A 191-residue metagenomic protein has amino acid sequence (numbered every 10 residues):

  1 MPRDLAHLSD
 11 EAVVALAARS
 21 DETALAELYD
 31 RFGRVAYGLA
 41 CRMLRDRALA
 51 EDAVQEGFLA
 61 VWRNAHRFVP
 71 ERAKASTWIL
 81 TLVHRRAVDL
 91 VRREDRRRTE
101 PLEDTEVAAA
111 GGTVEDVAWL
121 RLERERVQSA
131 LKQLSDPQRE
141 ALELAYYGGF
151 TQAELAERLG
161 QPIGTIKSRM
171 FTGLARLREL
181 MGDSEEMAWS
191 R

Functional and structural regions predicted by a protein language model:
P2-D4, A18-E27, Y37-E56, S190: Short, charged helix-capping/linker segments at alpha-helix termini
P2-L5, L120-R121, S129-Q133, R139 (+2 more regions): C-terminal edge and immediately downstream basic/flexible tail or linker adjoining helix-turn-helix-like DNA-binding
A6-D10, R97-R124: Internal acidic/polar
A18-R19, R42-R45, E56-R72, R93 (+1 more regions): Sigma70-family region 2
Y29-R47, N64, L80, L131 (+1 more regions): Amphipathic, Lys/Arg- and hydrophobic-enriched alpha-helical face
G38, D52-L59, A73-R85: Structural recognition of an alpha-helix C-terminal capping motif at a helix-to-coil junction
R63-P70, T81-L102, L120, T172: Arg/Lys-rich amphipathic alpha helix in sigma70-family domain 2
A141-A145: A short pre-motif secondary-structure segment
